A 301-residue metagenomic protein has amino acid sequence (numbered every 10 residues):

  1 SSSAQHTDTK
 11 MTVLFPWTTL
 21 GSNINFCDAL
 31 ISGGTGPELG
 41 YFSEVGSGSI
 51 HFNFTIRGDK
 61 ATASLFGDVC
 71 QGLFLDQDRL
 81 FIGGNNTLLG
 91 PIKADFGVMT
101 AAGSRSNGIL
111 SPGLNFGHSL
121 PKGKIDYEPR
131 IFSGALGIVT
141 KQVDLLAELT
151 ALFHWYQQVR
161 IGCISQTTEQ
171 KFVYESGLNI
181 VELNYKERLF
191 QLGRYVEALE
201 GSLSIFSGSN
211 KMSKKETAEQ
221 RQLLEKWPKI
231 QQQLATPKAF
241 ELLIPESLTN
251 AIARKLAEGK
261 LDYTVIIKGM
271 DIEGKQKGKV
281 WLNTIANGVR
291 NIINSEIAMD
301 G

Functional and structural regions predicted by a protein language model:
A4-L183: Glycine-rich hexapeptide-repeat left-handed beta-helix
P112-G301: Terminal amphipathic alpha-helical/low-complexity segments used for targeting or macromolecular assembly
